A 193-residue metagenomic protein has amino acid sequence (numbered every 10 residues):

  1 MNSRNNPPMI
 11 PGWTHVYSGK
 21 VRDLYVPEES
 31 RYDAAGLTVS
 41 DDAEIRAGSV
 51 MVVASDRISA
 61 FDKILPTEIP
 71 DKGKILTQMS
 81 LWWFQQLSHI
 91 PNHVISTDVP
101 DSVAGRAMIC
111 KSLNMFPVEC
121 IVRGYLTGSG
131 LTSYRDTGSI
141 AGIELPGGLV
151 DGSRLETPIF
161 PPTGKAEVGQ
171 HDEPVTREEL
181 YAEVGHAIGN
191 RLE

Functional and structural regions predicted by a protein language model:
N2-E167: Active-site loop/lid in soluble adenylation, ligation, and acyl-transfer enzymes
A166-A182: A structural motif
G185-E193: A long amphipathic alpha-helix within ATP-dependent nucleotide-binding catalytic cores
